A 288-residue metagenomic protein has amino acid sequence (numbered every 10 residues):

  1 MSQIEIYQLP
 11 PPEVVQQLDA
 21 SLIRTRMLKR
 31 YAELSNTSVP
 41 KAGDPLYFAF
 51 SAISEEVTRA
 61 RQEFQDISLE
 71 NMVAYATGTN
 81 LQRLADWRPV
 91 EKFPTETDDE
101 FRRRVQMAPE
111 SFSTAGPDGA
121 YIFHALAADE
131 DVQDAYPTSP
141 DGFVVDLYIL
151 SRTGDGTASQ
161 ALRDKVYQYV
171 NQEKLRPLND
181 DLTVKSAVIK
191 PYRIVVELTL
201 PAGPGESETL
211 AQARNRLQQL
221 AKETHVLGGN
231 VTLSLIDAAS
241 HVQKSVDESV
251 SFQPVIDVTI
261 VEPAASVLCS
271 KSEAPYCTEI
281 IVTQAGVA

Functional and structural regions predicted by a protein language model:
M1-A115, E208-A288: N-terminal polar alpha-helical/low-complexity "assembly arms" that mediate subunit docking, oligomerization
S113-G229: Carbohydrate-recognition loop of C-type lectin domains
